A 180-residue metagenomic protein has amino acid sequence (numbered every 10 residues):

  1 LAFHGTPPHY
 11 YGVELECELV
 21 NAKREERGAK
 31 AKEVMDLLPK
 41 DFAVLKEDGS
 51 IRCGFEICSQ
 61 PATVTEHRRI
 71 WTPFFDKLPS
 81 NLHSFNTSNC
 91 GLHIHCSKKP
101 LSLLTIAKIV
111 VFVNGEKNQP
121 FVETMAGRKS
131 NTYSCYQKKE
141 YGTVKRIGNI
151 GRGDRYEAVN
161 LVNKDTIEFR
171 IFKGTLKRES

Functional and structural regions predicted by a protein language model:
L1-L82: Terminal catalytic/cofactor-binding subdomain
T6-Y10, S50, T87, D154 (+1 more regions): A generic structural signal for short, non-catalytic loop/turn and secondary-structure boundary residues
G12, L104-T175: Aromatic/basic-lined ligand-recognition segments that form π-stacking hydrophobic pockets flanked by Lys/Arg to engage
C17-L19, V44, G54-F55, G127 (+1 more regions): Intrinsically disordered, low-complexity regulatory segments enriched in Ser/Thr/Pro and charged residues
R27, V64-D76, K99-M125, L176-S180: Helical (often loop-to-helix) elements that flank the catalytic cores of nucleotide-handling enzymes
G49, I94, T132-Y136: Tryptophan-centered motif/residue detector
R52-E56, F85-L101, T166-R170: Histidine-centered divalent-metal-coordination microenvironment in nucleic-acid enzymes
T63-T65, T87-N89, T143-R146, N163 (+1 more regions): Intrinsic-disorder/low-complexity, polar/charged segments
